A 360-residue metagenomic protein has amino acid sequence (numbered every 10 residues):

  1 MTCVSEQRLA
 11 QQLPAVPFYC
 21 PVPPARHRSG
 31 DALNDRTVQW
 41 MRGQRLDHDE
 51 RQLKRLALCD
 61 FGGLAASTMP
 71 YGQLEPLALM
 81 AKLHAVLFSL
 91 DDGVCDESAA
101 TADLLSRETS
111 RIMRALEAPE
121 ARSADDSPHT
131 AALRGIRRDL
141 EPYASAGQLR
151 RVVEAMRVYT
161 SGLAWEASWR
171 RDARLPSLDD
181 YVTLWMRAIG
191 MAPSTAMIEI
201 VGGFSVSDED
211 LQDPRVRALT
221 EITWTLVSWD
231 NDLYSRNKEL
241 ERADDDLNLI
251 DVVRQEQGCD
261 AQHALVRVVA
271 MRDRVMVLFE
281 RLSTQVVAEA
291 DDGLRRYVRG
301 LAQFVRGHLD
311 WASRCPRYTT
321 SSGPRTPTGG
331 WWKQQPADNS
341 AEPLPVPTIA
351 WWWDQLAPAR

Functional and structural regions predicted by a protein language model:
M1-R360: Alpha-helical, largely C-terminal catalytic domains that coordinate divalent metal ions via clustered Asp/Glu/His
